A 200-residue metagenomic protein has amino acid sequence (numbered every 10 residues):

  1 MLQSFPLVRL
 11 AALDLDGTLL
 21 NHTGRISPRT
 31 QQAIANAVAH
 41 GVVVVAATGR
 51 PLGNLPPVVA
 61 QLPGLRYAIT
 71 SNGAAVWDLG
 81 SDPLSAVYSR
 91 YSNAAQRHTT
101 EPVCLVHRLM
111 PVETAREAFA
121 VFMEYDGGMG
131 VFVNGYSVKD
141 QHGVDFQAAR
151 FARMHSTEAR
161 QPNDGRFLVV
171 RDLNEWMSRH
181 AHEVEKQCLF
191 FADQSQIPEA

Functional and structural regions predicted by a protein language model:
M1-L15, A39: Non-catalytic pre-domain segments flanking phosphatase-related domains
P6, P63, H182: Structured loop/turn residues at beta-strand edges in well-structured enzyme cores
D14-G17, G49: Conserved phosphate-binding and hydrolysis motifs of nucleotide-dependent enzymes
L15, H22, L79: Short, ordered coil/turn segments that flank beta-strands lining enzyme active or ligand-binding pockets
T30-H155: Active-site phosphate-binding/coordination module
Y125-G128, F132-A200: Conserved acidic, metal-coordinating active-site core of Asp-based, Mg2+-dependent phosphoryl-transfer enzymes
